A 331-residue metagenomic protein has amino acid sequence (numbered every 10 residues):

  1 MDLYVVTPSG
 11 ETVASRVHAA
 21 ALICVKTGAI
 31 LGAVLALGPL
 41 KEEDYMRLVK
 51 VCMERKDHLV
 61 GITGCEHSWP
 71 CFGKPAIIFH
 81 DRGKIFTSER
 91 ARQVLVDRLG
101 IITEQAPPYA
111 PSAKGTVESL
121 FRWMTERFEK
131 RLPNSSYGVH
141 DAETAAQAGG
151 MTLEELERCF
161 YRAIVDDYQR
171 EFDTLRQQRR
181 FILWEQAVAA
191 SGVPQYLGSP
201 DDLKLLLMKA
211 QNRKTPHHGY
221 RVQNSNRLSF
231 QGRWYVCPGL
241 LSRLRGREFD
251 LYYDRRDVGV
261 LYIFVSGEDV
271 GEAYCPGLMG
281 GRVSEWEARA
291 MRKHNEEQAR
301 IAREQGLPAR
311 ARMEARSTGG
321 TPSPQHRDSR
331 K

Functional and structural regions predicted by a protein language model:
M1-C65, P75-H80, Q105-P108: A short, conserved beta-strand element enriched in hydrophobic/aromatic residues
M1-D2, Y161-R312: C-terminal, beta-rich DNA-binding module of retroviral/retroelements integrases
L3-V6, L31, T87-E89, P133 (+1 more regions): Short helix/loop capping segments that flank catalytic or ligand/cofactor-binding pockets
A14-V17, C24-A29, F72-A76, E89 (+3 more regions): Short, well-ordered loop/turn elements at secondary-structure boundaries
V34, M124-T125, S242: Residue-level detector of alpha-helical segments with a strong bias toward transmembrane helices and their helix-loop
H67-D202: Globin-like tetrapyrrole-binding proteins
R312-K331: Chromodomain-type histone methyl-lysine reader module
